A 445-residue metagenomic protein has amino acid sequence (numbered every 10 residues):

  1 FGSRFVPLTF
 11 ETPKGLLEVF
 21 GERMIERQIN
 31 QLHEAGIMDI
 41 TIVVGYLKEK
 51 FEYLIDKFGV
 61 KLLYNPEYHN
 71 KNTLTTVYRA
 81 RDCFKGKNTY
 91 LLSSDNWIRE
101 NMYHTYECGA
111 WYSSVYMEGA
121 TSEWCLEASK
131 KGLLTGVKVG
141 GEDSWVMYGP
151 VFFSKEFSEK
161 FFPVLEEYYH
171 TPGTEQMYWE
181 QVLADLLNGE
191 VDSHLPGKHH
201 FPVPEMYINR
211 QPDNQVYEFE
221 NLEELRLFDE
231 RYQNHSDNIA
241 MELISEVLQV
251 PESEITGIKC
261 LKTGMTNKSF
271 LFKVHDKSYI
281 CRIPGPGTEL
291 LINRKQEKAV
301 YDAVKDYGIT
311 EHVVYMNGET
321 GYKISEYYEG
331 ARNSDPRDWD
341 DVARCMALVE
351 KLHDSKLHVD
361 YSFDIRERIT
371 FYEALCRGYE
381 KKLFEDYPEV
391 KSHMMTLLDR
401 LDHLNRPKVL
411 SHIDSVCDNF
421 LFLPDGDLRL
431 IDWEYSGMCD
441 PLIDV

Functional and structural regions predicted by a protein language model:
F1-K48: N-terminal glycine-rich phosphate-binding loop and ensuing alpha1 helix
E52-W124: Conserved beta-loop-beta/alpha segment of the NTase-like Rossmann-fold superfamily that binds/positions NTPs
I98-E180: Conserved core of the sugar-phosphate nucleotidyltransferase
W145, L291, V409-L410, L423-V445: Active-site Asp-x-Gly
V146-L243: Conserved alpha/beta core of the MobA/IspD/sugar-nucleotide pyrophosphorylase nucleotidyltransferase superfamily
I239-E254, L357-I413, L423-D425: An alpha-helical support segment within catalytic cores of ATP-dependent transferases
K259-R366, K381-E389: ATP-binding pocket architecture of kinase catalytic cores
D418-F420: Hydrophobic residue at the +6 position relative to the catalytic HRD Asp in the kinase catalytic loop
